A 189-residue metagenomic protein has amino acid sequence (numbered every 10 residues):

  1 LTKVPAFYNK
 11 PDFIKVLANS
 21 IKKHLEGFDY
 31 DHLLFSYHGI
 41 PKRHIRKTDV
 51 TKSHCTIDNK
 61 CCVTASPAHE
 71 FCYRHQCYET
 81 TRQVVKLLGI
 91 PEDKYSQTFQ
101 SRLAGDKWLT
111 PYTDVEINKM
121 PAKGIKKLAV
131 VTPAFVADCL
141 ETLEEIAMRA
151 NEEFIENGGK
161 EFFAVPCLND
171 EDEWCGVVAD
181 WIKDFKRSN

Functional and structural regions predicted by a protein language model:
L1-N189: Extended amphipathic ligand-handling, pore-lining, and cofactor/metal-binding catalytic surfaces
